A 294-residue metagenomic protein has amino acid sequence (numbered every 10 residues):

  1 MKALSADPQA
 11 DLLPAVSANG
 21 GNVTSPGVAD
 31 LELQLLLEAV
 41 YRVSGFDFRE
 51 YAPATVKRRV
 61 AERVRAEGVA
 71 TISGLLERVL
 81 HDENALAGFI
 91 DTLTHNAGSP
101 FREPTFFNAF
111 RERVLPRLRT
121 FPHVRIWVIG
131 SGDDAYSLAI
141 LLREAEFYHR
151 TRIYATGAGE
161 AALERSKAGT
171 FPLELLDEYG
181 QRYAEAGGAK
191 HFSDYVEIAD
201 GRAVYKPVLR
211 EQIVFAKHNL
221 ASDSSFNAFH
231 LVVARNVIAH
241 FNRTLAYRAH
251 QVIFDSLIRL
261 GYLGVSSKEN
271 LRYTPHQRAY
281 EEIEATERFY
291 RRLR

Functional and structural regions predicted by a protein language model:
K2-W127: Conserved AdoMet
F121-D134, R152-Y154: Conserved class I S-adenosyl-L-methionine
G132-E146: Conserved SAM-binding loop of SAM-dependent methyltransferases across substrates and taxa, primarily the Class I
H149-V233, V237-H240, L245, L271-R272: Extended basic-aromatic, gly/pro-enriched interface segments that bind polyanionic ligands
Y247-R259: A short glycine-rich, Lys/Arg-flanked "PGG" loop and its adjoining helix->strand segment in the class I
R259-S267: Conserved beta-strand signature within the Rossmann-like core of class I S-adenosyl-L-methionine
Y273-R294: Core SAM-dependent methyltransferase catalytic element
